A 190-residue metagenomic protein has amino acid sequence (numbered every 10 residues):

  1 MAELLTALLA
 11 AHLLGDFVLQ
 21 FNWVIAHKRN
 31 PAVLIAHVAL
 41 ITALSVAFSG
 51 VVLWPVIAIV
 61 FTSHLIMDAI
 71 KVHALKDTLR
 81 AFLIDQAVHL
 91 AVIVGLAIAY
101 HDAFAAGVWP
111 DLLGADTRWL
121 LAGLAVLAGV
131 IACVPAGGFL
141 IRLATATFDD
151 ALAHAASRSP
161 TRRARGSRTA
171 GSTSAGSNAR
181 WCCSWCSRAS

Functional and structural regions predicted by a protein language model:
M1-L4, V46-I57, C186-S190: Transmembrane helix interruption/hinge and helix-loop junction motifs
L4-L13, W54-L65: Hydrophobic core segments of alpha-helical transmembrane domains in multi-pass membrane proteins
A11, L40, V60-S63, D85-H89: Transmembrane alpha-helical core residues of multi-pass small-molecule transporters, especially secondary transporters
L14-V18, A43, V51: Short amphipathic alpha-helical segments enriched in hydrophobics
F17-V38, M67-I93, A97-I98, D102-S187: Interhelical loop and helix-boundary elements at the membrane-water interface of polytopic inner-membrane proteins
H37-S49: Alpha-helical phosphate/pyrophosphate-handling elements in metalloenzyme active cores
